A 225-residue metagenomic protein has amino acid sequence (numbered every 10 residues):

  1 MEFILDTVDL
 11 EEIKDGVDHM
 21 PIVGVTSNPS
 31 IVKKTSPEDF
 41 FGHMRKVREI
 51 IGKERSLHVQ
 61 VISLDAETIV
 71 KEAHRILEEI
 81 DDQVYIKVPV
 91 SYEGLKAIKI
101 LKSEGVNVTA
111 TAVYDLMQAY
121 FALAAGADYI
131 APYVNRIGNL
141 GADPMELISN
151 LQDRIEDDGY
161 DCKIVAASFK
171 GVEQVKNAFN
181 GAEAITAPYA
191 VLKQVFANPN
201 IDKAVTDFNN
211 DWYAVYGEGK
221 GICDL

Functional and structural regions predicted by a protein language model:
E2-K14, H19, S27-I100, V134: Active-site beta->alpha loop and helix N-cap motifs at the rims of alpha/beta catalytic domains
E11-H19, T68-E72, A97, D115-A125 (+1 more regions): Catalytic cores of alpha/beta
H19-G24, I80-D82, I100-T109, A124-A131 (+1 more regions): Glycine-enriched alpha-helix->loop->beta-strand junction motifs that scaffold or abut catalytic
N28, I86, A122, A178 (+1 more regions): Conserved, mostly hydrophobic/aromatic
P29-V32, A112, Y129-L140, E183-I201: Glycine-rich phosphate-binding active-site loops on the catalytic face of alpha/beta enzymes
K34-R45, D65-K71, V88-E104, D115-F121 (+3 more regions): Active-site-adjacent beta->alpha loops and helix N-cap segments on the catalytic face of soluble alpha/beta enzymes
F41-L57, E78-E79, L95-V108, P144-I164 (+1 more regions): Alpha-helix-loop-beta-strand connector modules within alpha/beta enzyme cores
I155-L225: C-terminal alpha-helical cap/extension of soluble enzyme domains
